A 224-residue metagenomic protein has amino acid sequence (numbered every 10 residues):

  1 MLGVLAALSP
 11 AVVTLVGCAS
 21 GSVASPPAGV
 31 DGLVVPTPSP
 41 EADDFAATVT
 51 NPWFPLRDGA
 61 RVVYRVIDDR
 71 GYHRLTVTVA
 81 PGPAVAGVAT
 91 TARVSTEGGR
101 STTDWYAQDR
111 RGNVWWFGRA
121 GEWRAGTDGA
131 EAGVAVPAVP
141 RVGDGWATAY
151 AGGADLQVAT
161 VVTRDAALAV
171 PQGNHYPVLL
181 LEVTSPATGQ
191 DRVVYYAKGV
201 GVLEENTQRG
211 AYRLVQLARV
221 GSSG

Functional and structural regions predicted by a protein language model:
M1-S22: Secretory targeting and sorting signals
C18-G224: Conserved functional acidic sites
